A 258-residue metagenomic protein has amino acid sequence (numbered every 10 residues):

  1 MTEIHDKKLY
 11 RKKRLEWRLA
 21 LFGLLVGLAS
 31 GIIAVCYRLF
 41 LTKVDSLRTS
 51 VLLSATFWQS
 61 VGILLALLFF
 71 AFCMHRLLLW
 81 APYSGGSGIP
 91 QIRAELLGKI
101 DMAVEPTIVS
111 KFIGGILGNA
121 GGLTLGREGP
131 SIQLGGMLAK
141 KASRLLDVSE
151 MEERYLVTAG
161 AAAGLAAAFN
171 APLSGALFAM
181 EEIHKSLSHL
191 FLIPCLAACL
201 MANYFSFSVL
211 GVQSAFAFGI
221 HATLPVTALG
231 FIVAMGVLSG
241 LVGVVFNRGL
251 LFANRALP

Functional and structural regions predicted by a protein language model:
M1-P258: Alpha-helical transmembrane segments and immediately membrane-proximal extracytoplasmic
